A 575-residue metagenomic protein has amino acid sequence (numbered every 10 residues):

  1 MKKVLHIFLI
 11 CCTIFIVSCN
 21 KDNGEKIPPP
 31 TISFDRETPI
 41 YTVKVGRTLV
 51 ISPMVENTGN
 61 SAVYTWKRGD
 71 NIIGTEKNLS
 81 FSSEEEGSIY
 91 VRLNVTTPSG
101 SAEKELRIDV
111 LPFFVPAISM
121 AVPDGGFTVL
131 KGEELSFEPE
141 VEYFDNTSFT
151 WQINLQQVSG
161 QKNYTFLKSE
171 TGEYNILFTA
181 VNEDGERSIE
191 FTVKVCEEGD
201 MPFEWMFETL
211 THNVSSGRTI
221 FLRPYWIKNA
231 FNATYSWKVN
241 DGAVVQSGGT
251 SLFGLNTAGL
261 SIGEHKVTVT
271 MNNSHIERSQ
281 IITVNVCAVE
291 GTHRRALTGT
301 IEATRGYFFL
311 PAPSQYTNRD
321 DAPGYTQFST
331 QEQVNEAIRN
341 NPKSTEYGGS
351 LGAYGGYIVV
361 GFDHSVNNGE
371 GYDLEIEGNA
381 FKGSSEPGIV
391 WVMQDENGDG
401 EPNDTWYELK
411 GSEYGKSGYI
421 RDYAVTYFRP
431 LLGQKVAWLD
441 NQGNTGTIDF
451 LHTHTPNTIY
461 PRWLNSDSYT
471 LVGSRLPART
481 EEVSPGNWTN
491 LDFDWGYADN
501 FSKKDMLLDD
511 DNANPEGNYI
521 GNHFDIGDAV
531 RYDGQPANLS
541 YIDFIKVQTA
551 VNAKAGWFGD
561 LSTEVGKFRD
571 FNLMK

Functional and structural regions predicted by a protein language model:
M1-V45, P98-S119, D184-T192, C196: Bacterial Sec-dependent N-terminal signal peptides
G46-N57, K131-V141, G217-I227: A short beta-strand segment in extracellular, disulfide-stabilized domains
N57-T65, Y143-T150, A230-S236: Solvent-exposed loop segments of extracellular immunoglobulin-like
T65-S82, T150-L167, K238-L255: Surface-exposed, flexible coil segments in extracellular/virion-facing regions
V95, A180, V269-M271: Conserved structural position at the C-terminal beta-strand of extracellular beta-sandwich adhesion modules
D109-A117, V195-P202, N285-L297: Extracellular interdomain linker/stem segments of modular secreted and single-pass surface proteins
S136, E204-M206, I281-E386, K410-K575: A domain-level signal for the mature, folded cores of soluble proteins
E396-T405, Y423: Acidic, glycine-anchored loop motifs typical of Ca2+
